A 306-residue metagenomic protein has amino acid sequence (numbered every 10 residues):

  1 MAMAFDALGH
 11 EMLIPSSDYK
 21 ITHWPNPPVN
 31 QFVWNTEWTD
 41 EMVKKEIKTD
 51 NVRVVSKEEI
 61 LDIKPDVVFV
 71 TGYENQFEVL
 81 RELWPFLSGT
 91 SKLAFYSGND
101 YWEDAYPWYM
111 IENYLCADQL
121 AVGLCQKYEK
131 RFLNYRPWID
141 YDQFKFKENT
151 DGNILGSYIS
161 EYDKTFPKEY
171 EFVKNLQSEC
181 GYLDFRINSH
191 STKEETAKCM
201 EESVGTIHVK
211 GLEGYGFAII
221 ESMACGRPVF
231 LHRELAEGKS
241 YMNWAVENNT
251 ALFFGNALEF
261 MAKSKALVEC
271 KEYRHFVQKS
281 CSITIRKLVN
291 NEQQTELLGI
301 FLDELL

Functional and structural regions predicted by a protein language model:
S17, W24-G123: Extended catalytic core of nucleotide-activated donor transferases of GT-like folds
E112-K145: Donor nucleotide-sugar binding/catalytic pocket of nucleotide-sugar-dependent glycosyltransferases
P137-K193: Conserved catalytic-core segment of nucleotide-activated headgroup transferases in glycan assembly
A197, I220-A224, M242-N243: Short alpha-helical segment that forms part of, or immediately flanks, the ligand-binding pocket in carbohydrate-active
K198-G214, R227: Acidic donor-binding loop of glycosyltransferase active sites
P228-E237: Short hydrophobic beta-strand element within catalytic cores of glycosyltransferases and related nucleotide-activated
L252, N256-Y273: C-terminal "capping" alpha-helix adjacent to the active site of nucleotide-linked donor transferases in cell-envelope
E269-D303: A charged, aromatic-enriched C-terminal amphipathic alpha-helix characteristic of glycosyltransferases across folds
